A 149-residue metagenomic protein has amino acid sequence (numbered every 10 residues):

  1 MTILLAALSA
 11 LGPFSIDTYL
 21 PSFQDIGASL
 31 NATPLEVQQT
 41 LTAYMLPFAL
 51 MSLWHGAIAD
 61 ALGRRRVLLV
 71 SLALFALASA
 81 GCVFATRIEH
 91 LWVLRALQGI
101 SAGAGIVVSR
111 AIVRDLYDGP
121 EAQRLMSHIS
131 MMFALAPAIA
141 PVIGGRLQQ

Functional and structural regions predicted by a protein language model:
L8, V70-L74, A78, L94 (+1 more regions): Residue-level signature of the transmembrane alpha-helical cores of Major Facilitator Superfamily-type secondary
S9, L41, M45, M126-A134: Small-residue-rich transmembrane alpha-helices and their cytosolic helix-loop interfaces in multi-pass secondary
D17, M45-L53, P137-A138: Residue-level signature of mid-helix packing/kink "hotspots" within the transmembrane helices of 12-pass Major
S22-A49: Extracellular/periplasmic helix-loop-helix junction of adjacent transmembrane segments in MFS-like secondary
I26-G27, I58-A59, R146-Q149: Interfacial helix-cap and linker-helix signal at transmembrane-aqueous boundaries of multi-pass secondary transporters
L50-I88: Conserved MFS/SLC helix-loop-helix module at the cytosolic interface between two early adjacent transmembrane helices
T86, H90, H128-Q149: Helix-loop-helix hairpin linking two adjacent transmembrane segments in secondary transporters
L94-M132: Cytoplasmic helix-loop-helix junction between adjacent transmembrane helices in 12-TM secondary transporters
